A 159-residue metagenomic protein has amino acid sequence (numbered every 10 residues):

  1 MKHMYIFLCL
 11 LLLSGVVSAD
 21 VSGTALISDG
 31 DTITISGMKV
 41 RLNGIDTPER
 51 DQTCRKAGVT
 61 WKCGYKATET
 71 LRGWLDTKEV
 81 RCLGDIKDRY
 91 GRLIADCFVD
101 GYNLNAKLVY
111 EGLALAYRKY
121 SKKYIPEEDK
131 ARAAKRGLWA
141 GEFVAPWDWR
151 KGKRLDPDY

Functional and structural regions predicted by a protein language model:
K2-Y5, L13-Y159: Small beta-barrel nucleic-acid-binding modules, primarily SNase/OB-fold domains and secondarily Tudor-like barrels
